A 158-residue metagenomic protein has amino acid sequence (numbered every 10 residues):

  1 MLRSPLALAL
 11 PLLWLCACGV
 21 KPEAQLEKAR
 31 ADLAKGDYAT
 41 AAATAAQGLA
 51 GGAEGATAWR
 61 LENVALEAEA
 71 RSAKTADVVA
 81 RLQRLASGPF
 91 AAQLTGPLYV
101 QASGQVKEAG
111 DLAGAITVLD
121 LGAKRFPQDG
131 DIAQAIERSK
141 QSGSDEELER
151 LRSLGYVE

Functional and structural regions predicted by a protein language model:
C18-P22: Bacterial signal peptide processing site
A24-Q47: Alpha-helical segment of the N-proximal tetratricopeptide repeat
K28, A65, Q101-A102, A135-I136: Structural register within alpha-helical repeat arrays
D32, E69, V106, S139-K140: Residue at a conserved register position within TPR or TPR-like alpha-solenoid repeats
A53-A56, F90-Q93, P127: Short coil turns that delineate tetratricopeptide repeat
G122-K124, Q128-E158: Terminal, low-structured helical/coil segments at or just beyond the last alpha-helical repeat
